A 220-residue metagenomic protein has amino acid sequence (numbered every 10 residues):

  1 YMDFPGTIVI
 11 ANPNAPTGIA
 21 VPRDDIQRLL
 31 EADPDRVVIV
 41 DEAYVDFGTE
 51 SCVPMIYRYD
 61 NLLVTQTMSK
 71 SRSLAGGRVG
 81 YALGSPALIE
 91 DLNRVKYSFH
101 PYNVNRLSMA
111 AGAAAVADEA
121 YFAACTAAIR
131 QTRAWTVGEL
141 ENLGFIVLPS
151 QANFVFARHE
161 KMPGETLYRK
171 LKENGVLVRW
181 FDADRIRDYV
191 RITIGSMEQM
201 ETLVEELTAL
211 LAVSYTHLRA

Functional and structural regions predicted by a protein language model:
Y1-D46: Active-site phosphate-binding strand-loop segment of PLP-dependent enzymes
I10, V40, V64-Q66, P149 (+1 more regions): Hydrophobic residues in well-ordered beta-strands that form the structural core
N61-E141, F145-L148: PLP-dependent aminotransferase class I/II
G76, Q151, R185-D188: Short acidic/glycine-enriched loop/turn segments that link adjacent beta-strands
I129-R130, N142-N174, V190: Conserved PLP-binding catalytic core of the aspartate aminotransferase-like
F156-M162, E173-A212: Conserved PLP-binding active-site segment of the aspartate aminotransferase-like
T216-A220: Conserved small/polar residues in nucleotide/adenosyl-binding loops
